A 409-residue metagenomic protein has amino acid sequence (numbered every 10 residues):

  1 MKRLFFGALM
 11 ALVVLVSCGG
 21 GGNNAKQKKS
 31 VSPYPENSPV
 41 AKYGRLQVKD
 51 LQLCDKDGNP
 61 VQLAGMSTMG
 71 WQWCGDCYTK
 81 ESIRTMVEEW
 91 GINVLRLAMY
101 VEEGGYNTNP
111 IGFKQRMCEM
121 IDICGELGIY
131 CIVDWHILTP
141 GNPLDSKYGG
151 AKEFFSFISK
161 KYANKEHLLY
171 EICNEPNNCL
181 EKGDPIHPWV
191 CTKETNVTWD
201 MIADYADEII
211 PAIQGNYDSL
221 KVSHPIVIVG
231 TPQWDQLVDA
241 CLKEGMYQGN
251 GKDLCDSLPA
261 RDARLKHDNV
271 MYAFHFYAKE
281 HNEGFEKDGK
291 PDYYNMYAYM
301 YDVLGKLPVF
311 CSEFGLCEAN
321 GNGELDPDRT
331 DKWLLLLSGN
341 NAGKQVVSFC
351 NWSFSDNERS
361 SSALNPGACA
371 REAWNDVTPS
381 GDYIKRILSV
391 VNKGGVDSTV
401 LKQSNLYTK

Functional and structural regions predicted by a protein language model:
K2-L9: Sec-dependent signal peptide recognition, specifically the positively charged N-region followed immediately by
V14-G19: C-terminal motif of bacterial Sec signal peptides marking the signal peptidase cleavage site
N24-V94, N107, V390, G395-T408: N-terminal carbohydrate-binding accessory modules
V40-L46, G70, E153-S156, K160-L169 (+4 more regions): Extracellular glycoside hydrolase catalytic/binding regions
D57, V61-I83, M99-G112, A278-G289 (+1 more regions): Acidic/histidine-rich helix-loop elements that form or flank divalent-metal/phosphate-binding sites at the catalytic
T79-P140, K147-F157, K161, I202-P225 (+1 more regions): Aromatic-lined substrate-binding rim segments of carbohydrate-active enzymes
Y100, H136-L138, C173-E175, G230-P232: Short loop/turn motifs enriched for small/polar and acidic residues
